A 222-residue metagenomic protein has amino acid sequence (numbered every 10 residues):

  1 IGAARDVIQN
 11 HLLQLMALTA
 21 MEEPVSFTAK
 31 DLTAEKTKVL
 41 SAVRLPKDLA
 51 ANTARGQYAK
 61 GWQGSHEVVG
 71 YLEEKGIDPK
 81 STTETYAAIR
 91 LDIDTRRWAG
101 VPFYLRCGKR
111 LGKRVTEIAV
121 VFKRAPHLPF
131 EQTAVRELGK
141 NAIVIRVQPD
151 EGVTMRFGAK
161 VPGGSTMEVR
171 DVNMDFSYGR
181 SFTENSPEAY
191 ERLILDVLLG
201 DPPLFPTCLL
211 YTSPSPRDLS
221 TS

Functional and structural regions predicted by a protein language model:
I1-S213, R217, S222: Secretory/organelle targeting and membrane-embedding segments
